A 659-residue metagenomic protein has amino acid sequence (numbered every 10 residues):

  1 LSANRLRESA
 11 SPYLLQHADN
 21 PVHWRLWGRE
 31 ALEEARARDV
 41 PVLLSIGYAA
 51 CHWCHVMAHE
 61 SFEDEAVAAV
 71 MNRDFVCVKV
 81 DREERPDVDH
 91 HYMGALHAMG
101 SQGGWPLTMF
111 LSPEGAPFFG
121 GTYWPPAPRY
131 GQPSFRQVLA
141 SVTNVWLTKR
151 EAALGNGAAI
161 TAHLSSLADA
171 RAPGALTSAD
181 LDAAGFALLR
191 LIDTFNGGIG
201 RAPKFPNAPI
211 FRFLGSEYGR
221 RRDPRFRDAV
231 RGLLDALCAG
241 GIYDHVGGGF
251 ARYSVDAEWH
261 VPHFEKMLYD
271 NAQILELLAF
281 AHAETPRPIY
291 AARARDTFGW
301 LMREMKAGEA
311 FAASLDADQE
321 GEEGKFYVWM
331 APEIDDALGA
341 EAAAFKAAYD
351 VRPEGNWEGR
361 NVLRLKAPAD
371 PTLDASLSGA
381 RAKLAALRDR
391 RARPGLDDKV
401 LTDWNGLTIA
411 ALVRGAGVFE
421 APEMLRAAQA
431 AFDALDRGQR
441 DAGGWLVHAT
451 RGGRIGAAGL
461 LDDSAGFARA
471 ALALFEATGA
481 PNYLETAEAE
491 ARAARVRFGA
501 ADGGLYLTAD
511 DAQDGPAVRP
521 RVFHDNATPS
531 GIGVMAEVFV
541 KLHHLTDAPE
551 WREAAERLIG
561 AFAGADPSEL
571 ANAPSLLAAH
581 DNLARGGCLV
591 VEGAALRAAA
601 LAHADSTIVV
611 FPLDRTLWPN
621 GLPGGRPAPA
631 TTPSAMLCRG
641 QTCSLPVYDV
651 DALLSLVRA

Functional and structural regions predicted by a protein language model:
L1-A411, G415-V418, G452, I559-A659: Replace the tail clause
E217-R221, A281-I289, G415-P422, L474-P481 (+1 more regions): Inter-helical turn/loop segments and adjacent helix faces that build the functional surface of alpha-helical bundle
A236-Y243, A430-G438: Glycine-rich, acidic and aromatic/proline-enriched surface loops and short helix-turn segments that act as binding
R303-K306, R437-S464, L472-N620: Long, polar/charge-rich, low-hydrophobicity segments
L412, G417, A427-Q429, A471: Glycine-rich phosphate/oxyanion-binding loops and their immediately adjacent helices within cytosolic catalytic domains
